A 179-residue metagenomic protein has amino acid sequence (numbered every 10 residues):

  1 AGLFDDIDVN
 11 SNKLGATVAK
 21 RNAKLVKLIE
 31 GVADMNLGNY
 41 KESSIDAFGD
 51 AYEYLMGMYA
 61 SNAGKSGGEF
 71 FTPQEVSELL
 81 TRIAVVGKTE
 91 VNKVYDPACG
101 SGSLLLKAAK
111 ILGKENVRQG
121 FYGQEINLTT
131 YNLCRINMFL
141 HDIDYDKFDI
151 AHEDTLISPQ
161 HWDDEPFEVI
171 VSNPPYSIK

Functional and structural regions predicted by a protein language model:
A1-T89, D146-S158: Non-catalytic, mostly N-terminal accessory regions of nucleic-acid modification and defense proteins
S66-S172, S177-I178: Conserved S-adenosyl-L-methionine
